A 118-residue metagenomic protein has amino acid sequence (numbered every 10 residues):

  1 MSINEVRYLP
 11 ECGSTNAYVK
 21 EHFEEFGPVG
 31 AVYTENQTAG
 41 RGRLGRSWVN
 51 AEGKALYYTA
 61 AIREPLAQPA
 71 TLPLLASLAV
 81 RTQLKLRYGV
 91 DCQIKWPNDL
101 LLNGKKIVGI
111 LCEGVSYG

Functional and structural regions predicted by a protein language model:
M1-G89, K106-G109, E113-S116: N-terminal lobe of the biotin/lipoate ligase/transferase fold
I94-W96, L101-L102, L111: Glycine- and Gly-Pro-enriched alpha-helical subdomains that act as flexible, kink-prone "lid/hinge" or packing modules
L102-N103, G118: Short secondary-structure boundary/hinge segments and terminal tails
